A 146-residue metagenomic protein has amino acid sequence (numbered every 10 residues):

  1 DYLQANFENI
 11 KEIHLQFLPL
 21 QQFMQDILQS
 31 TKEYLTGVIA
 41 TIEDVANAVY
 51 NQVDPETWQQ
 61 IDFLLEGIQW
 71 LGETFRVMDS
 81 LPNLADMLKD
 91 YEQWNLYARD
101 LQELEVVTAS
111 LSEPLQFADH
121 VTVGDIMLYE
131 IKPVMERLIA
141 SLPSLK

Functional and structural regions predicted by a protein language model:
D1-M87: Long amphipathic alpha-helical segments with strong coiled-coil/leucine-zipper propensity
M24, T57, D90-Q93, Y97 (+1 more regions): Amphipathic alpha-helical coiled-coil segments and their boundaries
K32, T36, A98-E105: Alpha-helix N-cap/helix-start motif at coil-to-helix transitions, marked by capping-box chemistry
D54, I61, W94, V121-G124: Conserved phosphate/pyrophosphate-binding and hydrolysis machinery centered on Walker-type P-loop NTPases, extending
F63-E73, Q93, M127-R137: Extended, amphipathic alpha-helices with heptad-repeat/coiled-coil or helix-bundle character that serve as
D79-E103: Intrinsic, low-complexity N-terminal interaction/targeting segments
Q102-K146: Alpha-helical oligomerization segments
